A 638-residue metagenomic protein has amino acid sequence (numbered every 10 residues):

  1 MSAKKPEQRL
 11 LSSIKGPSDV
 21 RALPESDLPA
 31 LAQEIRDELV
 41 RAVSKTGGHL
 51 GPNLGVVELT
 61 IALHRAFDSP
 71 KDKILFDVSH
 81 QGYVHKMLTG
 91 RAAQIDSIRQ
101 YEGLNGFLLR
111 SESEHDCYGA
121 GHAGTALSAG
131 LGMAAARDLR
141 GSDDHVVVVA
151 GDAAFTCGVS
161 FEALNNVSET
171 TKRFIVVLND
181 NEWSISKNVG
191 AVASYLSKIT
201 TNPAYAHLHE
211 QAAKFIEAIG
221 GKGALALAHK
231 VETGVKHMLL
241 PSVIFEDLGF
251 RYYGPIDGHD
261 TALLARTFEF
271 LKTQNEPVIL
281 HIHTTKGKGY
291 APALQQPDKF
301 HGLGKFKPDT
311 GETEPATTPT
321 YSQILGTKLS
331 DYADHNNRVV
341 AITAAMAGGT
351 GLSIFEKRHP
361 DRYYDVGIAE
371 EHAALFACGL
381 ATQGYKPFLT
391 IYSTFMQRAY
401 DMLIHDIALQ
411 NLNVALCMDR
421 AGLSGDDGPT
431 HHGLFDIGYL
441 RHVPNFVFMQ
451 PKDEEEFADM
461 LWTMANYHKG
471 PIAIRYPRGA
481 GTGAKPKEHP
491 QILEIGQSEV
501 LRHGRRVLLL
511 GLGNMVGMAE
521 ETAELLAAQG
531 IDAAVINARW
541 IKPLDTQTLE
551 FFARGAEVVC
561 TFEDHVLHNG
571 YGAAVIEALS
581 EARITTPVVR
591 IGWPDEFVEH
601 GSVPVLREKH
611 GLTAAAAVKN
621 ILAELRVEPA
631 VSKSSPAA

Functional and structural regions predicted by a protein language model:
S2-T89, I244-A265, Q274, V278-I282: N-terminal amphipathic, basic-rich helices that act as targeting or association modules
K4-K5, N181-L325: Long, well-ordered, tryptophan-enriched scaffold segments
H49-T170, Y321, R338-V339, T343-A344 (+2 more regions): Cofactor-binding active-site loop characterized by glycine-rich and histidine/acidic residues
D72-K73, T284-M396, M402-L412, P490-Q497 (+2 more regions): Non-catalytic terminal/interface segments that mediate subunit docking, oligomerization, and allosteric communication
Q94-L104, E169-W183, A204, A408-R420: A glycine-rich helix N-cap at a beta->alpha junction
A224-P292, N413-M418, I437-K487, T613-A638: Structural signature of the thiamine diphosphate
R266-E269, H301-G302, T320-H335, G351-K357 (+4 more regions): Glycine-/acidic-rich phosphate or pyrophosphate-binding loops and their flanking alpha/beta elements
K305-P308, T313-T317, G425-D427, F446-V447 (+1 more regions): Peripheral docking tails and interdomain loops at the edges of cofactor- or intermediate-handling domains
